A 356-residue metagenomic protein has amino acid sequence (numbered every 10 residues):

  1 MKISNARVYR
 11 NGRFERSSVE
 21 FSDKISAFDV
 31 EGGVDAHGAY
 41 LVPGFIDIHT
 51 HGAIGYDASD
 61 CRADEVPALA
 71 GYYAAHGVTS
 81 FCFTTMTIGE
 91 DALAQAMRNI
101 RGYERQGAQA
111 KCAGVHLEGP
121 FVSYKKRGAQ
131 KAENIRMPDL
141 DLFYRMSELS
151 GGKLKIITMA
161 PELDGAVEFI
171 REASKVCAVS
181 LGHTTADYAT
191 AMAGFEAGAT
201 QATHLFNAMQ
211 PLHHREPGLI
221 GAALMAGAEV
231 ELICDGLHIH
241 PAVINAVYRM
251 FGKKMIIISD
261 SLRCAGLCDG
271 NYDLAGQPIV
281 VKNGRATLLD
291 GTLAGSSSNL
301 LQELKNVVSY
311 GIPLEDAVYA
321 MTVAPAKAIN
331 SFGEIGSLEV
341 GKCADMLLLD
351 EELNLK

Functional and structural regions predicted by a protein language model:
M1-V42: Histidine-rich, glycine-flanked metal-binding segment
G38, H49, L117, A173 (+3 more regions): Conserved, mostly hydrophobic/aromatic
Y40, I48, A58-K111, N134-L149 (+1 more regions): Alpha-helical scaffold segments that flank or form the walls of functional sites
H51, P67-A96, A110-S123, S150-E162 (+4 more regions): Divalent metal-dependent hydrolysis catalytic cores, especially in the metallo-beta-lactamase
G71-C82, S123-G151, A193-L205, E216-G227 (+1 more regions): Active-site gating loops and adjacent loop-to-helix segments of metal-dependent hydrolytic enzymes
A96-E118, K125-Y188: Metal-dependent enolase-superfamily TIM-barrel catalytic cores that perform enediolate-based chemistry
E148-L267: Active-site core of metal-dependent hydrolases
A222-L232, Y248-L349: His/Asp/Glu-enriched, well-ordered alpha-helical/loop segment that forms or immediately abuts the divalent-metal
